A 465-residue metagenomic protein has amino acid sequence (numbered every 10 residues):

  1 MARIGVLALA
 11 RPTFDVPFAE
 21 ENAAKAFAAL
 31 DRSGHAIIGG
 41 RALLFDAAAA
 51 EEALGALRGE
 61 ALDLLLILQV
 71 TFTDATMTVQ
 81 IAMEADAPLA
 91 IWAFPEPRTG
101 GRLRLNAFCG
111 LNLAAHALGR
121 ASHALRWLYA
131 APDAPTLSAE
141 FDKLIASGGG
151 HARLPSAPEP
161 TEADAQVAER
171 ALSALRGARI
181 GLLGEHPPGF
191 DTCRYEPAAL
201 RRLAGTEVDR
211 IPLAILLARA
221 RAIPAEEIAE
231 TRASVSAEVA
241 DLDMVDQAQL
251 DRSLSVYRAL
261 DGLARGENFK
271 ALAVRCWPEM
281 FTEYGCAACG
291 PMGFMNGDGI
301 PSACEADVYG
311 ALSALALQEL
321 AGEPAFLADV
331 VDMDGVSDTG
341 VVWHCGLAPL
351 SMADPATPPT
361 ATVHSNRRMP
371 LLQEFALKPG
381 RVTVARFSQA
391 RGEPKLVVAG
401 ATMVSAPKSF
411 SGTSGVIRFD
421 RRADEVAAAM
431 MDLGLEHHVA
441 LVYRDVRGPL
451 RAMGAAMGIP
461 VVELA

Functional and structural regions predicted by a protein language model:
M1-D31: N-terminal basic/disordered segments at the start of proteins
A2-I4, H35-I38, R98-E227: Cap/lid and interdomain-hinge subdomains that line or gate substrate/regulatory clefts in soluble alpha/beta enzymes
A50-L62, I81, R258-G266: Short, well-structured alpha-helical segments in soluble
L62-T71, A90-W92, F269-R275: Periplasmic-binding protein-like
I81-A107, L113-L128, G293-V308: Short, acidic/small-residue loops that bind anionic groups at enzyme active sites
G181-R202, V208-E226, E230, Q247-C286 (+1 more regions): Domain-scale recognition of functional cores that engage charged ligands
N296-S411: C-terminal catalytic subdomain
R368-A465: Extended hydrophobic packing segments that form well-structured cores
